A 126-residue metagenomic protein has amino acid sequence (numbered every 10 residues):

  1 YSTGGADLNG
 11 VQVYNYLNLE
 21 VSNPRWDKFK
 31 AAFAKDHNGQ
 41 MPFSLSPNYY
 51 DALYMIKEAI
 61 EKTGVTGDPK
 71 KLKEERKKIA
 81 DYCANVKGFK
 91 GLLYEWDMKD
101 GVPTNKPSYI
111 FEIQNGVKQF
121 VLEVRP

Functional and structural regions predicted by a protein language model:
Y1-P126: Extracytosolic ligand-binding ectodomains
